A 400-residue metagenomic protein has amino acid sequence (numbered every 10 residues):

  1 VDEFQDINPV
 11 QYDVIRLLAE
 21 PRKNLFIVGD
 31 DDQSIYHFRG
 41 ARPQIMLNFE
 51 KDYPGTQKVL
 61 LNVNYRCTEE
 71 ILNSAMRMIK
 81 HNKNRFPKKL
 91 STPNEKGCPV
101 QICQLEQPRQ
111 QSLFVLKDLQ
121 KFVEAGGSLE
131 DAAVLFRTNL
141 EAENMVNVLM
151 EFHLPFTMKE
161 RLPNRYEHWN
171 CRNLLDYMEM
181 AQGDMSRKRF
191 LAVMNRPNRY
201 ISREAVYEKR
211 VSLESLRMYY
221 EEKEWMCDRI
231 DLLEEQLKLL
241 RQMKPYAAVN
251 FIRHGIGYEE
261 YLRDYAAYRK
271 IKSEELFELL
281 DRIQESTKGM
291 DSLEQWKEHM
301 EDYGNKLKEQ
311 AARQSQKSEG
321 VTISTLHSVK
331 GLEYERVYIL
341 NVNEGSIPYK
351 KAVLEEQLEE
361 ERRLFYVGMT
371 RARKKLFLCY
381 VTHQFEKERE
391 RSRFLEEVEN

Functional and structural regions predicted by a protein language model:
V1-L47, V63-C67, G331: Conserved helicase NTPase motor core
E3, V28, T138, Q295-Y349 (+3 more regions): Conserved helicase core region in the C-terminal RecA-like lobe
P21-N24, D30-D32, Y53-K58, K96-V100 (+4 more regions): Short glycine-/polar-rich loops that comprise or flank the Walker A/P-loop and associated switch/sensor motifs
K23, M78-K88, P245, M290-Q295: Proline-centered turn/helix-capping motifs that create local helix->coil transitions or kinks
D31-I35, G40-Q44, N64-E69, R109 (+6 more regions): Conserved nucleotide-binding/hydrolysis micro-motifs of P-loop NTPases
P54-Q57, N62-P155, Q182-G183: Helicase P-loop NTPase motor core
E95-C98, A125-A248, A267-I271: ATPase/helicase motor core of nucleic-acid motors
E222-S328, Y349, K375: Accessory C-terminal helicase-associated subdomains
